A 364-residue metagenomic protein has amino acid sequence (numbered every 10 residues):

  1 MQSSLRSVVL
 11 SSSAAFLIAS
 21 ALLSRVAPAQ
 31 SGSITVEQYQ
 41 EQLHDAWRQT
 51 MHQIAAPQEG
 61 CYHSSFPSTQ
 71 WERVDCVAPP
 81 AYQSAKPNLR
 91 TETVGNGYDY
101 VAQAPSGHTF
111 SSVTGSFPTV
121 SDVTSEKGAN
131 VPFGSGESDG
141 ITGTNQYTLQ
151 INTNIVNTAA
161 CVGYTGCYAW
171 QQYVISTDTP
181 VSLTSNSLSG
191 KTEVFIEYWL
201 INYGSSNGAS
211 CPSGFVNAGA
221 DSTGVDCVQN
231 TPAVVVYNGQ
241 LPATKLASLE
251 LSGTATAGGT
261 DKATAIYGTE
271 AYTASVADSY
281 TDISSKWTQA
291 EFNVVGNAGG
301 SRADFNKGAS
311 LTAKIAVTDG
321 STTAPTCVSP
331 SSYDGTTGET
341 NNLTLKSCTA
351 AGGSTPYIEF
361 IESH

Functional and structural regions predicted by a protein language model:
Q2-S13: Bacterial N-terminal signal peptides that target proteins for export
I18-A27: C-terminal segment of classical bacterial N-terminal signal peptides
Q30-H364: Exposed, interaction-prone regions of secreted/extracellular proteins
